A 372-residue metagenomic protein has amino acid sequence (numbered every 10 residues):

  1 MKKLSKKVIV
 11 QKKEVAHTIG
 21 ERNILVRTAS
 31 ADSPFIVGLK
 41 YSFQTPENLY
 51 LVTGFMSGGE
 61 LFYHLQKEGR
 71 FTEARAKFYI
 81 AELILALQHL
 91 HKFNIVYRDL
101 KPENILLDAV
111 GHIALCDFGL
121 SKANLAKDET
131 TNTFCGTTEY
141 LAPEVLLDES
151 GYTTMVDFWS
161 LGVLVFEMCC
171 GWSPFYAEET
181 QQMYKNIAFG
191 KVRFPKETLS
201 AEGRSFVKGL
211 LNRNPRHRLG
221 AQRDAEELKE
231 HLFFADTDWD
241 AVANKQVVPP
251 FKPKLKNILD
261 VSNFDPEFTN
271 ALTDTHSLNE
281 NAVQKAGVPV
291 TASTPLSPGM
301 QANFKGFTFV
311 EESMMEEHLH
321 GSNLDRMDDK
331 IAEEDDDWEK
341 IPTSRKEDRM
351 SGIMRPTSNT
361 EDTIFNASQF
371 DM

Functional and structural regions predicted by a protein language model:
K3-D32: Conserved N-lobe beta3->alphaC-helix segment of eukaryotic protein kinase catalytic domains
V37, P46-G54, F62-Y63: A conserved loop-to-beta-strand element in the N-lobe of protein kinase catalytic cores that borders the ATP-binding
Y41-S42: A short, aromatic-enriched beta-strand patch in the conserved N-lobe beta-sheet of the protein kinase catalytic domain
F62-F71: AlphaC helix of the protein kinase catalytic domain
Y79-I80: Activation segment signature within eukaryotic-like protein kinase domains
W159, F268, L272-M372: Long, extramembranous regulatory segments enriched in acidic
